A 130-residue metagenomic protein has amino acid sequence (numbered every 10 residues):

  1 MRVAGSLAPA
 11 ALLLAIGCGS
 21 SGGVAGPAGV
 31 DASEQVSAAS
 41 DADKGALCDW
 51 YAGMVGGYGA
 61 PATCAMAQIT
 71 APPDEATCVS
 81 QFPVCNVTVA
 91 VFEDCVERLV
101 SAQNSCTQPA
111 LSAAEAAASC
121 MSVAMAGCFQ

Functional and structural regions predicted by a protein language model:
M1-Q130: Signals and flexible motifs at protein termini associated with secretion
